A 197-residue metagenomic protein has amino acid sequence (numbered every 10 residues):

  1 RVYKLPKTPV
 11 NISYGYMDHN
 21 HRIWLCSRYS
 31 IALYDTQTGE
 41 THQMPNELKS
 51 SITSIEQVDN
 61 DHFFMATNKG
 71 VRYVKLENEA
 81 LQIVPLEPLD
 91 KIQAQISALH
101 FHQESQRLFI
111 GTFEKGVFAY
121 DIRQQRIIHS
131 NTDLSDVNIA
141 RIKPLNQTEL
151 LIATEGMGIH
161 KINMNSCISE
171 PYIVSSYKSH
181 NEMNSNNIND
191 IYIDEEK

Functional and structural regions predicted by a protein language model:
R1-K197: Carboxylate-rich, polar loop motifs that coordinate divalent cations or form catalytic acidic clusters
